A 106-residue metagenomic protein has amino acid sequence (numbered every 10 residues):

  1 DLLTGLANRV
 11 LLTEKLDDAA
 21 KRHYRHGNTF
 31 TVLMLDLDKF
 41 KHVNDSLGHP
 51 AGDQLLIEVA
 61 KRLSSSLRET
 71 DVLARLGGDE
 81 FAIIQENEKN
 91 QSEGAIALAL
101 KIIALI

Functional and structural regions predicted by a protein language model:
L2-V32, D38-R68, A74-G78, A82-I83 (+1 more regions): Conserved long alpha-helical elements within nucleotide-processing catalytic cores of c-di-GMP signaling and class III
N87-Q91: Helix N-cap motif at beta-to-alpha junctions
